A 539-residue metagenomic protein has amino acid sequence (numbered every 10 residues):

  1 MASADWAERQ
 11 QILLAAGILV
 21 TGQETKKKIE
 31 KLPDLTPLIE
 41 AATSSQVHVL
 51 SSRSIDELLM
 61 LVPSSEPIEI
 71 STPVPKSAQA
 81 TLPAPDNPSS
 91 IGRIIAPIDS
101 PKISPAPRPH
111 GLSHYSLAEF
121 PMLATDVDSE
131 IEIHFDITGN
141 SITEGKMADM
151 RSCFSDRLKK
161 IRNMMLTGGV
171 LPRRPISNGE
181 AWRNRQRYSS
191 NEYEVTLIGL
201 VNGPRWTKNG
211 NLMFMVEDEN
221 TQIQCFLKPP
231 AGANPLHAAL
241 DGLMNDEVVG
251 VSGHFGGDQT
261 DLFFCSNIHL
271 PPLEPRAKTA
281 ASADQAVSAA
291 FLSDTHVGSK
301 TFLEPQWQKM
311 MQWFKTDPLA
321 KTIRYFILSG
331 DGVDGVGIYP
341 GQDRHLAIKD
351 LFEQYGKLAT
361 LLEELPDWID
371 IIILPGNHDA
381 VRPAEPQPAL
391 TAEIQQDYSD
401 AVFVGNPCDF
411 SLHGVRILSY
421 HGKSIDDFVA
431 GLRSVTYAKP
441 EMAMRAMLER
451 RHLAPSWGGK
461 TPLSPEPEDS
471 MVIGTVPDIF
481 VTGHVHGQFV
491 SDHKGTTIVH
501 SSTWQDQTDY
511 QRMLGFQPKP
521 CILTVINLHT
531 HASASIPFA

Functional and structural regions predicted by a protein language model:
M1-A539: Extended recognition/assembly regions associated with phosphoester-bond processing machinery
